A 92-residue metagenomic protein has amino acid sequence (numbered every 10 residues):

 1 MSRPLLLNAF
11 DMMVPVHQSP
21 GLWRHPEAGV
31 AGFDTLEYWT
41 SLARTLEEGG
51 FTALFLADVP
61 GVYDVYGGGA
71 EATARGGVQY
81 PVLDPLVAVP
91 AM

Functional and structural regions predicted by a protein language model:
M1-A91: N-terminal beta1-alpha1-beta2 module of alpha/beta enzyme domains
